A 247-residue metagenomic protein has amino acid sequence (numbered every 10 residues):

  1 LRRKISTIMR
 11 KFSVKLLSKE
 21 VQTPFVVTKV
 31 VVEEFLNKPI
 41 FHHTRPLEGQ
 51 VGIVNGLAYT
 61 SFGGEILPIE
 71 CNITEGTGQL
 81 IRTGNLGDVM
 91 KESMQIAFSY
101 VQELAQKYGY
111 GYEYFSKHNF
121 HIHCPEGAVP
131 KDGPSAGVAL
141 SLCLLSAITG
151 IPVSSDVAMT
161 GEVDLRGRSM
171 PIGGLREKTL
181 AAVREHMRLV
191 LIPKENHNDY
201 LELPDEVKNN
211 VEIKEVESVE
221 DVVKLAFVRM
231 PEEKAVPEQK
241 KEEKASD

Functional and structural regions predicted by a protein language model:
L1-R10, I69: The conserved phosphate-sensing helix
K4-I5, F12-P39: Long, charged, helix-rich clamp/arm modules that form nucleic acid-engaging surfaces of large nucleic-acid-processing
S6-F12, M230-E233: Short amphipathic alpha-helical segments with coiled-coil-like heptad repeat character
V21-P24, K29, H42-N55, F62-D247: Peripheral, non-AAA+ core regions of ATP-driven protein-machinery
